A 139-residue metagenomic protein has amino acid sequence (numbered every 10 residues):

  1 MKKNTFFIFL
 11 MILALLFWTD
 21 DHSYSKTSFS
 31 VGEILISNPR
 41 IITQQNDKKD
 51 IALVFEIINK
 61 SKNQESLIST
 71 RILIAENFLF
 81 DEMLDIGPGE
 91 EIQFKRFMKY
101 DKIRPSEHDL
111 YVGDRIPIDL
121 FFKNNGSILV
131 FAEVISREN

Functional and structural regions predicted by a protein language model:
M1-T5: Positively charged n-region of N-terminal signal peptides that target proteins for export
I8-L16: Bacterial N-terminal signal peptides
L16-S28: Bacterial Sec-dependent signal peptides at the C-terminal "C-region" and cleavage site
K26-N125, L129, E133-N139: Compact, glycine-rich, soluble single-domain proteins
